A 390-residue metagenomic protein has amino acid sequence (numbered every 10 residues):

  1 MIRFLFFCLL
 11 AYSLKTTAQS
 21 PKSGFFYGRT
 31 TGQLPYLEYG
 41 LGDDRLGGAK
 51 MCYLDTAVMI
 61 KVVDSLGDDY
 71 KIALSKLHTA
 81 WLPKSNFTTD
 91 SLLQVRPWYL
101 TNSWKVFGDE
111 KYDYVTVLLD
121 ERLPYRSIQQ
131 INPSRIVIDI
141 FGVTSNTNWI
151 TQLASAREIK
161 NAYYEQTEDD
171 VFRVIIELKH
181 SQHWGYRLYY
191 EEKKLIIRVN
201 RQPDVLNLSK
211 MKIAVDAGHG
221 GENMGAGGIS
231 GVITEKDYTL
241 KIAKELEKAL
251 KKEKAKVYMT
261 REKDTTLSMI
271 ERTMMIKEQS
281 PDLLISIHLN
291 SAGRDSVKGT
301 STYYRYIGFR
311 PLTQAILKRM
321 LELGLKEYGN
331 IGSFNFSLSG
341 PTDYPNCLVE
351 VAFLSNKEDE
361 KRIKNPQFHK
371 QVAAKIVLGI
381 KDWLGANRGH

Functional and structural regions predicted by a protein language model:
M1-F7: Sec-dependent signal peptide recognition, specifically the positively charged N-region followed immediately by
F7-A18: Hydrophobic h-region of N-terminal signal peptides that target proteins for export in Gram-negative bacteria
A18-A214, G221-N223, T234, Y238 (+4 more regions): Short linear recognition/processing motifs and adjacent strand/loop elements at protein termini and domain edges
C52, K236-K244, K248-K252, M274 (+7 more regions): Solvent-exposed, polar/charged alpha-helical surfaces in well-ordered, non-transmembrane soluble domains, broadly
I138, K212-D216, K256-T260, L283-I287 (+3 more regions): Structural recognition of the beta-strand scaffold that forms the well-ordered cores of secreted hydrolase catalytic
R198-M275, Q279-L283, S291-A292, F309: Active-site histidine-acidic residue metal-binding/catalytic motifs, centered on HxH/HExxH-like signatures
Q279, L283-G293, Y303-Y304, G332-H390: Active-site-adjacent mobile loop/cap segments within catalytic or ligand-binding domains
F309-G332: Active-site-adjacent substrate-binding region of metalloamidase/peptidase-like peptide-processing proteins
